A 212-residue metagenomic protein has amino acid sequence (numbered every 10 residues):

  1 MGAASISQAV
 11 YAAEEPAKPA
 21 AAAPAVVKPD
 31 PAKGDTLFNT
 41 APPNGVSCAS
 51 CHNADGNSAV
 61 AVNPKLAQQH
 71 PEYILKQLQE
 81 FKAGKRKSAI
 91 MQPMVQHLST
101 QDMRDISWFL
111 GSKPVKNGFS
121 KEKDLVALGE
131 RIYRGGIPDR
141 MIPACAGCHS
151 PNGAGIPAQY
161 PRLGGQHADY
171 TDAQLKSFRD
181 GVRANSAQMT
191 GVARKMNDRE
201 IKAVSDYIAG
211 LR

Functional and structural regions predicted by a protein language model:
M1-K28, Q79, R199, A209-R212: N-terminal export/targeting leaders of redox proteins
A13-P42, V60, S112-P138: Electrostatic cytochrome c docking/interface patches
P24-A83: The feature marks the first
D30-K33, S47, H70, Q77 (+6 more regions): Stable alpha-helical elements in mature extracytoplasmic
D35-A49, L75, R134-A146, A158-A173: Sequence context surrounding c-type heme c attachment/ligation sites in exported
G45-A54, I106, I142-P151, V204: The canonical Cys-X-X-Cys-His
A59-K65, F81-K121, P157-R162, D180-R212: Axial heme c-ligation environment in periplasmic c-type cytochrome domains
